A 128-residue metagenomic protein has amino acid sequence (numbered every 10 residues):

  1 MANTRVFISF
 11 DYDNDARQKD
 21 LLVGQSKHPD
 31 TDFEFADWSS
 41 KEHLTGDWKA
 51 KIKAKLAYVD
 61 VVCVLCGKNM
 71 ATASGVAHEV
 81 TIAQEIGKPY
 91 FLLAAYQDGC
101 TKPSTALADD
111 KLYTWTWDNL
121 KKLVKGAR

Functional and structural regions predicted by a protein language model:
M1-Y58, A127-R128: Conserved N-terminal substructure of TIR/SEFIR domains
D11, G67, A95: Cofactor-binding loop segments of dinucleotide-utilizing enzymes, especially the Rossmann-like FAD- and NAD(P)+-binding
K27-T31, I82-Y90: Arginine/glycine-rich "motif VI" loop of SF2 helicases in the C-terminal RecA-like domain
K68-I86: Conserved TIR/SEFIR loop-to-helix hotspot centered on a Trp-containing motif with a nearby acidic residue
Y90-C100: Short beta-alpha junction loops
D98-L112: Glycine-rich, charge-decorated loop segments at or immediately adjacent to ligand/cofactor-binding or catalytic sites
L112-R128: C-terminal helix of von Willebrand factor
